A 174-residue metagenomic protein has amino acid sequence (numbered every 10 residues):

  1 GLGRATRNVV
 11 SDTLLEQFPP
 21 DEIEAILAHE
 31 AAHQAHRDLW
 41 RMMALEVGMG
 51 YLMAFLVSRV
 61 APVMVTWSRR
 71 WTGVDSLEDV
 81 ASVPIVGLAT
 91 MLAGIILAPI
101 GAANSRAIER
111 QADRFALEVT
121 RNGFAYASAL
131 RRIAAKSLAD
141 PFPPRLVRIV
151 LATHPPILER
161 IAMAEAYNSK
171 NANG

Functional and structural regions predicted by a protein language model:
G1-L77, M91, I95-G174: Polar-ligand-bearing catalytic/cofactor-coordination segments of membrane-embedded or membrane-tethered inner-membrane
V80-M91: Short, contiguous hydrophobic alpha-helices characteristic of membrane insertion segments
